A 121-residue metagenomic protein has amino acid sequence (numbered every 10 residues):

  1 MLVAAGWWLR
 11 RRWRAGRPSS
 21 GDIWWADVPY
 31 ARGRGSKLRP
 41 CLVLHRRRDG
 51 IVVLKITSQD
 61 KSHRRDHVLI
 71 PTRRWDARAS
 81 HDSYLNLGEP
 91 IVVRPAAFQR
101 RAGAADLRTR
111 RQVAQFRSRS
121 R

Functional and structural regions predicted by a protein language model:
M1-G16, R73-R121: C-terminal terminal-subdomain/extension
R32-L38, V43-D76: Compact nucleic-acid interaction/catalytic patches
